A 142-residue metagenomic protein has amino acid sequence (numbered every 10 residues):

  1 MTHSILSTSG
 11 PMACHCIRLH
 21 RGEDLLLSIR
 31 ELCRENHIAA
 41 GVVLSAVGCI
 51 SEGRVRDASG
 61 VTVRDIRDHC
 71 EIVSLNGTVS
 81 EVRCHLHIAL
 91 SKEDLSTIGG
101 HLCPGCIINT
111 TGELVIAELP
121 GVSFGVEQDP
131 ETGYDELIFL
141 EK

Functional and structural regions predicted by a protein language model:
M1-H85, L90-K142: N-terminal intrinsically disordered, cationic/polar leader segments that include organellar targeting peptides
